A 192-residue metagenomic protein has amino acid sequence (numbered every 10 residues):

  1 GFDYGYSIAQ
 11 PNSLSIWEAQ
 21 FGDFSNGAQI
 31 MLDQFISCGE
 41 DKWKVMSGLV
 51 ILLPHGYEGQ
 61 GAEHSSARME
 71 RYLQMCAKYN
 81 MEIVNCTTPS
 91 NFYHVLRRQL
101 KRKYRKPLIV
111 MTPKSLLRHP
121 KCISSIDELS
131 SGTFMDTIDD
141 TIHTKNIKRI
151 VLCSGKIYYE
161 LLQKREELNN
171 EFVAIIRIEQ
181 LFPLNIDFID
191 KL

Functional and structural regions predicted by a protein language model:
G1-K145, Y159: Conserved thiamine diphosphate
S15, R149, Q180: Functionally constrained cores in energy, signaling, and assembly domains
I150-I157: Acidic/histidine-rich
Y158-L192: Generic long, charged, amphipathic alpha-helical segments
